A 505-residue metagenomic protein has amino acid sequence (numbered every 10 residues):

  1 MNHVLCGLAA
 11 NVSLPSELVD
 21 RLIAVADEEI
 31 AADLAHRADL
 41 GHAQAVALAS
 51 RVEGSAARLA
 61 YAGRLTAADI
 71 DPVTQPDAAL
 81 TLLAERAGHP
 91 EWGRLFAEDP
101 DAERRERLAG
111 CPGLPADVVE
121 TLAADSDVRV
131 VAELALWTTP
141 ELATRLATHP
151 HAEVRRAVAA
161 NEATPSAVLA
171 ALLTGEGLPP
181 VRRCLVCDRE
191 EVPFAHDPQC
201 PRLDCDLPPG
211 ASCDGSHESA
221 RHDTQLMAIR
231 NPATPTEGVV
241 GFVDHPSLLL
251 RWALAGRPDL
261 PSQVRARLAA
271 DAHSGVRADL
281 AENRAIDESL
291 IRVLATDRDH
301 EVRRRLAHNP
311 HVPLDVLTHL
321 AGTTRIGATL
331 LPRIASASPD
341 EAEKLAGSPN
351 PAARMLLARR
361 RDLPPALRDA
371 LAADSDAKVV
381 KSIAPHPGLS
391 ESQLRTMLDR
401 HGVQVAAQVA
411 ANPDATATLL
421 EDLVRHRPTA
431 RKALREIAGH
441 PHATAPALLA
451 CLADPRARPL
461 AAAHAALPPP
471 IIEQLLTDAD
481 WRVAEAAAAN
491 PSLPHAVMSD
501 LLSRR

Functional and structural regions predicted by a protein language model:
M1-R505: Alpha-helical scaffold segments
